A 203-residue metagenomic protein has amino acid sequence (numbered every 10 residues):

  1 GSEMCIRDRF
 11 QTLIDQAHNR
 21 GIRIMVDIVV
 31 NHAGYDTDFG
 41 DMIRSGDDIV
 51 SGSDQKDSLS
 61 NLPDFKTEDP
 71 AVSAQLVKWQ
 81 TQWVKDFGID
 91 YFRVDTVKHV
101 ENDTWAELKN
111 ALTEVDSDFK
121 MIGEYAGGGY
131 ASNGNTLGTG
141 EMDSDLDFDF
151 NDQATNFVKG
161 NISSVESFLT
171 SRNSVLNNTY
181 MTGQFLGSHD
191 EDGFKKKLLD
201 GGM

Functional and structural regions predicted by a protein language model:
G1-E3, R7-F87, E107-D116, K120-G123 (+1 more regions): Substrate-binding/active-site clefts of carbohydrate-active enzymes
I14, H18-I22, K78-T81, K85-Y91 (+3 more regions): Active-site-proximal helices and loops of the catalytic beta/alpha 8
